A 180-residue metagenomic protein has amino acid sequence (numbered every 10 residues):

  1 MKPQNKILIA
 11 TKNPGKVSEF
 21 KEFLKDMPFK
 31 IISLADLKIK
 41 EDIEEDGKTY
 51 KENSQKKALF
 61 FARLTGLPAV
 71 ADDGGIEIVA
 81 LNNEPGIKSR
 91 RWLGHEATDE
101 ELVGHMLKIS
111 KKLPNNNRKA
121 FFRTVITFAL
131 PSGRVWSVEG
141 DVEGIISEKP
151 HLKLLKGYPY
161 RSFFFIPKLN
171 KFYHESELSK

Functional and structural regions predicted by a protein language model:
K2-L8, G15-K180: Anionic-ligand binding patches
